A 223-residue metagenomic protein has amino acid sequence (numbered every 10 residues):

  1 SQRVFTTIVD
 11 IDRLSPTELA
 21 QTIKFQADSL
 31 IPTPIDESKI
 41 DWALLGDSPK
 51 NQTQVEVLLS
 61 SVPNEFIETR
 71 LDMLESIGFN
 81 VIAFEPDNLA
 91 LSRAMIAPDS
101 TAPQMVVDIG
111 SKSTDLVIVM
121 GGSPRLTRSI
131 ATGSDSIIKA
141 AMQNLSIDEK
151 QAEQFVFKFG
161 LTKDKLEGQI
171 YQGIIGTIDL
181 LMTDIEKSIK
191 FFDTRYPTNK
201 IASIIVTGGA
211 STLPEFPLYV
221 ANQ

Functional and structural regions predicted by a protein language model:
Q2-A97, S203: Active-site neighborhood for divalent-cation/phosphate handling
V4, L19, S60, G133 (+4 more regions): Cytosolic/nucleoplasmic/matrix-facing N-terminal domains/tails of membrane-anchored or organelle-targeted proteins
P16, A20, P63, I67 (+5 more regions): Generic alpha-helical secondary structure
F25, K139, L218: Active-site phosphate/pyrophosphate- and oxyanion-stabilizing loops and adjacent acidic/basic residues in soluble
Q26-P34, S76-I77, P98, N144 (+4 more regions): Conserved, well-folded catalytic cores of nucleic-acid-processing and energy-transducing macromolecular machines
Q52-Q154, L181-M182: Small-residue (GG/TT-enriched) beta-loop-alpha framework at ligand/catalytic clefts
M142, E167-Q223: Helical "lid/coupling" subdomains associated with nucleotide-phosphate turnover
M142-G176: A mobile "lid/hinge" subdomain adjacent to the ATP/sugar-phosphate binding pocket shared across diverse ATP-dependent
